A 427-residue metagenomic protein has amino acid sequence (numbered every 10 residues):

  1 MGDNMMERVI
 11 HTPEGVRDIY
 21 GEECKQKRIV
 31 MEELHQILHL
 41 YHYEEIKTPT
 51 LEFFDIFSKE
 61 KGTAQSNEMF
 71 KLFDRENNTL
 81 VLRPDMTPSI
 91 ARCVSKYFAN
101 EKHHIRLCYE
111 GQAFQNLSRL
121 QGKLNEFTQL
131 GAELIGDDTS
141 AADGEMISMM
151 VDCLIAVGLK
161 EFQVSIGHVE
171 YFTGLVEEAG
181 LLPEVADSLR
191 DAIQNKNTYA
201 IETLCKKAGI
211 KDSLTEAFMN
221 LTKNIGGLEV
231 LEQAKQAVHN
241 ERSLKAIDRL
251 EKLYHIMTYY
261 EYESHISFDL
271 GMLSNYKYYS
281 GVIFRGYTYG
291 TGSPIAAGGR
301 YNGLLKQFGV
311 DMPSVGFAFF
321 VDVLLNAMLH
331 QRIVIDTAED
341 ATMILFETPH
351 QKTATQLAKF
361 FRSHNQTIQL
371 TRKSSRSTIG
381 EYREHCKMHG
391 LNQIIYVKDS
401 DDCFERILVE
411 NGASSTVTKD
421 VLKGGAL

Functional and structural regions predicted by a protein language model:
G2, I29-I37, E52-F53, T87-F98 (+3 more regions): Positively charged, Gly/Ser-enriched RNA/tRNA-binding surfaces
G2-I10, V176, L181-E184, S188: Charged, compositionally biased N-terminal leader segments and the immediate start of the first structured element
G2-P88, G144, S165: TRNA-binding/sensing appendages of the translation machinery
E68-D74, L181-T203, I210, Y262: Acidic, His- and aromatic-enriched active-site or binding-groove loops in soluble protein domains that engage sugars
H103: Phosphate/dinucleotide-binding and metal-coordinating scaffold of catalytic cores in nucleotide-dependent enzymes
N125-L130, I166-G174: Short, conserved phosphate-binding/catalytic loop or strand-edge motifs used in phosphoryl-/nucleotidyl-transfer
V157-E161, V169-L175, V185, Y199: Extended alpha-helical scaffolds
E161-E170, L189, S267-G271: Short, surface-exposed recognition loops or helix-turn segments adjacent to catalytic cores
